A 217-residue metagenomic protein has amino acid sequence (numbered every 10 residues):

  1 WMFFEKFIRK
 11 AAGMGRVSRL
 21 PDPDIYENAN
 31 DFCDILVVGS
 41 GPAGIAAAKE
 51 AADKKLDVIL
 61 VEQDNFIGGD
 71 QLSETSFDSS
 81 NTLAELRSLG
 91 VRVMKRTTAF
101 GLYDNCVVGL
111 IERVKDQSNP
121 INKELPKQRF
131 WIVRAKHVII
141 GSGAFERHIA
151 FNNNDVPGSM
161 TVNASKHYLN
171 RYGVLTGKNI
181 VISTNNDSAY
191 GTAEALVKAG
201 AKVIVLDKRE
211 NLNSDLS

Functional and structural regions predicted by a protein language model:
W1-S217: Residues forming the flavin
